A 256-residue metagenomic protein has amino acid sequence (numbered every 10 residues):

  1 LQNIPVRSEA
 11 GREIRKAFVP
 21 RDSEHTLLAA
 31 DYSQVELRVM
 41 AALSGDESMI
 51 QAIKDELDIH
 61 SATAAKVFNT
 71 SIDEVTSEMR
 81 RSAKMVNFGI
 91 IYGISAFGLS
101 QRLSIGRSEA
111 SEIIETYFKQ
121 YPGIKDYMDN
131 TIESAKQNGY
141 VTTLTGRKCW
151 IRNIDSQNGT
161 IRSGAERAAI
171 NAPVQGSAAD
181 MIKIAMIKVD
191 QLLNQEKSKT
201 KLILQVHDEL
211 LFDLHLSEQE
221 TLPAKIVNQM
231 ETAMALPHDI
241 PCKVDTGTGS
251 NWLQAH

Functional and structural regions predicted by a protein language model:
L1-H256: Conserved catalytic core of nucleotide polymerization and phosphodiester-bond processing enzymes
